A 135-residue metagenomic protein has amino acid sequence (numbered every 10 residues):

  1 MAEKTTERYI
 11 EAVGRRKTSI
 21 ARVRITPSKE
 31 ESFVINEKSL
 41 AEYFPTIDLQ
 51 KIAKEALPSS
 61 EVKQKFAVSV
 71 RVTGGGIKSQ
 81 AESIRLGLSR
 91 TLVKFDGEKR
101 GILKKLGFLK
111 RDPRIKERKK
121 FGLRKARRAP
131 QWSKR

Functional and structural regions predicted by a protein language model:
E3-R15, A21-T26, E31-T73, K78 (+1 more regions): Structured, basic alpha/beta domains of bacterial-type, RNA-associated proteins
